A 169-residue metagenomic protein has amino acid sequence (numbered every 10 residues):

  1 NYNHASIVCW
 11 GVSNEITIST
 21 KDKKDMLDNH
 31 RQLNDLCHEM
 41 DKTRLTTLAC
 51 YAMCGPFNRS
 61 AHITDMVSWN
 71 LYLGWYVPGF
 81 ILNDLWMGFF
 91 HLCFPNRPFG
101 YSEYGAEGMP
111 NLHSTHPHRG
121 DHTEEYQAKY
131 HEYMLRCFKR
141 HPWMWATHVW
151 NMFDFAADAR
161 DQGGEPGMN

Functional and structural regions predicted by a protein language model:
N1: N-terminal Rossmann-like or analogous alpha/beta NTP/dinucleotide-binding catalytic cores that position adenine
S6-W10, L27-C50, F57-N169: Substrate-binding clefts and catalytic carboxylate motifs of secreted carbohydrate-active enzymes
I16-K21, M109-N111: A short acidic, helix-capping loop that chelates divalent metal ions and anchors anionic groups
K23-D25: Metal-dependent catalytic neighborhoods of phosphoester/phosphodiester hydrolases
